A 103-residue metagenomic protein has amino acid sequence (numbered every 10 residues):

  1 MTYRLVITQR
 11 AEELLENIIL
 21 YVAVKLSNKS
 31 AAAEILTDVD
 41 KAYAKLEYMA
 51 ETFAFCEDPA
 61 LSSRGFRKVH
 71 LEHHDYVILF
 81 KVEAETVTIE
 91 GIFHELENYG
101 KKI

Functional and structural regions predicted by a protein language model:
M1-D40: Arg/Lys-rich, positively charged N-terminal/basic patches that mediate binding to nucleic acids
A23, E51, H94-E97: A generic structural signal for secondary-structure junctions that act as hinges or helix/strand caps at the edges
D40-E51: Compact soluble domain cores
E51-A84: Basic/aromatic recognition patch in beta-strand/loop cores that engages polyanionic ligands
L71-I103: Enriched for short, Lys/Arg-rich terminal
